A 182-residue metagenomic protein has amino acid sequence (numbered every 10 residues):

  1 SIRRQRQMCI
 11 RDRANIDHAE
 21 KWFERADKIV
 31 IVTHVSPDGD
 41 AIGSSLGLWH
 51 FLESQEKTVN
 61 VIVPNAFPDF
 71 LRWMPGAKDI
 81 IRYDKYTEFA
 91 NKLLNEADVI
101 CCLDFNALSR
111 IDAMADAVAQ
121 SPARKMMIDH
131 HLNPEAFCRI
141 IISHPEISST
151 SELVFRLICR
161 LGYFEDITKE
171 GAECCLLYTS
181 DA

Functional and structural regions predicted by a protein language model:
S1-R6, I10, Y178-A182: Single conserved hydrophobic/aromatic residue that forms the stacking wall/gate of nucleotide- or nucleobase-binding
R4-Q7, R11-A26: Positively charged, low-complexity intrinsically disordered leader regions
E24, N95, E170: Structured loop/turn residues at beta-strand edges in well-structured enzyme cores
V30-F89: Anionic-ligand anchoring segments at beta-strand to alpha-helix junctions in alpha/beta enzyme folds, i.e., glycine
V35, G39-A41, F105, H130-H131 (+1 more regions): Generic detector of well-ordered alpha-helical packing
G76-I80, Q120, S143-E146: Short, hinge-like loop/turn segments at secondary-structure boundaries
I81-C138: Active-site cofactor/cluster-binding pocket
H130-S180: Short alpha-helices
